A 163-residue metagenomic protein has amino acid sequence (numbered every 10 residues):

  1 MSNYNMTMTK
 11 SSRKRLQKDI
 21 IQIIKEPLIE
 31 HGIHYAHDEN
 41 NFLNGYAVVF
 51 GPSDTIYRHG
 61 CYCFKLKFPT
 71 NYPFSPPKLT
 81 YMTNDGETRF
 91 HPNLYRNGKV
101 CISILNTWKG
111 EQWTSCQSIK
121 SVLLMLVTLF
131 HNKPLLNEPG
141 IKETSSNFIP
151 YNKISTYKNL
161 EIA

Functional and structural regions predicted by a protein language model:
M1-G60, K67-A163: UBC/E2-like fold recognition across ubiquitin and ubiquitin-like conjugation systems, capturing catalytically active
